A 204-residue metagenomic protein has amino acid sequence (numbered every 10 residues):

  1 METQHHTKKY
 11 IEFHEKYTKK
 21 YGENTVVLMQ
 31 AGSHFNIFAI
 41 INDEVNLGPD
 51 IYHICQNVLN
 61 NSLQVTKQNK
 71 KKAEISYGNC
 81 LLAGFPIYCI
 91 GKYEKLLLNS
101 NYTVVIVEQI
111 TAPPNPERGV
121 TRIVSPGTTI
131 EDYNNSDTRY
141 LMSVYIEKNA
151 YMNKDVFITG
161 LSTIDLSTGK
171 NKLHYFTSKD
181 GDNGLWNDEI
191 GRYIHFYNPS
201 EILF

Functional and structural regions predicted by a protein language model:
M1-F204: Basic, polar low-complexity surface loops/patches
